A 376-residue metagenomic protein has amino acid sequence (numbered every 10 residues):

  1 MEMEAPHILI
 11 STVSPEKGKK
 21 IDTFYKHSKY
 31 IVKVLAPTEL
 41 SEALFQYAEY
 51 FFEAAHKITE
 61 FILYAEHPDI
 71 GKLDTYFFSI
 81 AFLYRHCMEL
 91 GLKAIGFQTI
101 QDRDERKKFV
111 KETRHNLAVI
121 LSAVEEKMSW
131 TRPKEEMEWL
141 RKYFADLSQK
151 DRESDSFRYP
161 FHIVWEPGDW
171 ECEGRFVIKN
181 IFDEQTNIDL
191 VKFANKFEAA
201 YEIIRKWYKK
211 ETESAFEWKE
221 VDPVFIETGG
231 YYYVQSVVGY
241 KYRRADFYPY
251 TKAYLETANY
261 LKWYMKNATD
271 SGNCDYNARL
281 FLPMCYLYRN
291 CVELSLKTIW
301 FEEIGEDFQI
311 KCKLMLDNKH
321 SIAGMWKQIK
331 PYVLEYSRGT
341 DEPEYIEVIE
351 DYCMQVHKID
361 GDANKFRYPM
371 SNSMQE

Functional and structural regions predicted by a protein language model:
M1-E376: Domain-scale activation on soluble regions of proteins
